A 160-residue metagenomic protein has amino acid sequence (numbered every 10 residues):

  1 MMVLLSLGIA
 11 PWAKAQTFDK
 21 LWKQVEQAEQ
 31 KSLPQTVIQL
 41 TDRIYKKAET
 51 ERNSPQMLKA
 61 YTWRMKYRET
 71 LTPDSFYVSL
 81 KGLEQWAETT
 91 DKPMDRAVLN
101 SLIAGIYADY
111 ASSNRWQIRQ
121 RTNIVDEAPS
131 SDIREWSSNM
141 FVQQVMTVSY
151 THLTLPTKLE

Functional and structural regions predicted by a protein language model:
M1-L21: Bacterial Sec-dependent N-terminal signal peptides
K14-D42, N53-L58: N-terminal leader/linker segments that initiate helical-solenoid repeat arrays
I38-V148: Post-signal peptide N-terminal segment of secreted/secretory-pathway proteins
T151-T157: Conserved small/polar residues in nucleotide/adenosyl-binding loops
